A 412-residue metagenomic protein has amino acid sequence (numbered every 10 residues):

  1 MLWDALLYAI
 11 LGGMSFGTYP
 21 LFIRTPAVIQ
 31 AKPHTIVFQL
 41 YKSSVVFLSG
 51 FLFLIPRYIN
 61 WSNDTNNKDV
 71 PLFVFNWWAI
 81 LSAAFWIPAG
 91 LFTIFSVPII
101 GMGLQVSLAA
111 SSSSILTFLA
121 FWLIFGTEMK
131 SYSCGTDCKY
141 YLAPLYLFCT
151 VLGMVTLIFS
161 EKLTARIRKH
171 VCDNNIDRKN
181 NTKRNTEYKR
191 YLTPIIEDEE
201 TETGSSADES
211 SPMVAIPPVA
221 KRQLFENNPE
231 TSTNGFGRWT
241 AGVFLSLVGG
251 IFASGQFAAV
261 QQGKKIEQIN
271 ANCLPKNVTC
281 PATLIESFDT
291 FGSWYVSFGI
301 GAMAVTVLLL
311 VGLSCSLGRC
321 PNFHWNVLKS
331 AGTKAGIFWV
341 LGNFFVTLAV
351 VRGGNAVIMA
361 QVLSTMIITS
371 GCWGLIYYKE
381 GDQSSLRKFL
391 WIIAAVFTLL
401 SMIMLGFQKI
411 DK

Functional and structural regions predicted by a protein language model:
M1-K412: Polytopic alpha-helical membrane proteins, predominantly small-molecule transporters/carriers
